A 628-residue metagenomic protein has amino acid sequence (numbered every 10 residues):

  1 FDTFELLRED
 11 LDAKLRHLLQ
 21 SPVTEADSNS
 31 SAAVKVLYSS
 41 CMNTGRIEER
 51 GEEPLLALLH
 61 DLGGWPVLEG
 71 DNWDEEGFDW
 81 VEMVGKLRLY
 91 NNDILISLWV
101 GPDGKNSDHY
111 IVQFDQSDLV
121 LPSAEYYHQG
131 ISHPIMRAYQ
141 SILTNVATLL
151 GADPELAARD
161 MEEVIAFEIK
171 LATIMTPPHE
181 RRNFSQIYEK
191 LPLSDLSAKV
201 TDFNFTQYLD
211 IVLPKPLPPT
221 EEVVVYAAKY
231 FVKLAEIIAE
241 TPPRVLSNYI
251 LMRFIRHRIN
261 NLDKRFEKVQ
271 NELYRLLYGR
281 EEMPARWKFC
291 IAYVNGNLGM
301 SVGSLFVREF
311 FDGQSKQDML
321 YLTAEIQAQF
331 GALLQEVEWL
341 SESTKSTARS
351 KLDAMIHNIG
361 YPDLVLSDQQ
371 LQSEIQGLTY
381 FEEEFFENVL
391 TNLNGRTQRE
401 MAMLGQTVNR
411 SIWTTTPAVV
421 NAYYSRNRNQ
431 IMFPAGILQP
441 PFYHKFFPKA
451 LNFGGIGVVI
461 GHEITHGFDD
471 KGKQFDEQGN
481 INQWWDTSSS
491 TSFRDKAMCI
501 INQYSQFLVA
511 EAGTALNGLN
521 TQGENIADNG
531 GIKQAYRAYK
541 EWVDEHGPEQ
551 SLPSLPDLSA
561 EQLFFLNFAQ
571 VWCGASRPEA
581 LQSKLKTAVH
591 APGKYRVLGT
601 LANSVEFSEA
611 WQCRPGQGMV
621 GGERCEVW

Functional and structural regions predicted by a protein language model:
F1-T3: Signal-peptide-cleavage-adjacent N-terminal segments of secreted and extracellular proteins
E5-E325, P362, Y380-F385, N392: Noncatalytic, helix-rich "gating/capping" subdomain that lines the substrate-entry/channel surface of large enzyme
V164, K170, K190-F203, I211-T220 (+4 more regions): Intrinsically disordered, low-complexity linker/terminal regions across diverse proteins
